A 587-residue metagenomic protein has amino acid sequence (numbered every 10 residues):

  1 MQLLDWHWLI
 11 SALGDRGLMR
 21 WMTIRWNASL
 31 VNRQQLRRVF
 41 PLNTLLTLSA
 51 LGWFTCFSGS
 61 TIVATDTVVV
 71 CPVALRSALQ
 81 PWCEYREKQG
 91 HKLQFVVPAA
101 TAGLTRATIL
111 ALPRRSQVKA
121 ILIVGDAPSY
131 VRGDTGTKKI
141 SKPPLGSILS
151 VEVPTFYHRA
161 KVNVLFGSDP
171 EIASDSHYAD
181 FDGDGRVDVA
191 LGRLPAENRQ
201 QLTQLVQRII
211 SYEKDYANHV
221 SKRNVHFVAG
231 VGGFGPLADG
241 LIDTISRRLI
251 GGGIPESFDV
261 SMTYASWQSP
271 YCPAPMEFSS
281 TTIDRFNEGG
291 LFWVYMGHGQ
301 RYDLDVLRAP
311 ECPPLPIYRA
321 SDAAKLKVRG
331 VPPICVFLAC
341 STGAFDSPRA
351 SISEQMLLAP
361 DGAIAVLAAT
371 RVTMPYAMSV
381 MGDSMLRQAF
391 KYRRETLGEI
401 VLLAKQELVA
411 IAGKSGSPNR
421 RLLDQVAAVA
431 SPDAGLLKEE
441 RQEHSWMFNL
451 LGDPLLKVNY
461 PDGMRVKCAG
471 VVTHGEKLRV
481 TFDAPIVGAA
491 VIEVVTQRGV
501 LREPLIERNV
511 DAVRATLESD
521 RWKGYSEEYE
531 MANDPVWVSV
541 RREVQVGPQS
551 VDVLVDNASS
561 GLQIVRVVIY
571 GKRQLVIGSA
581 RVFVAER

Functional and structural regions predicted by a protein language model:
Y85-K88, G103-S261, M276, A412-G416 (+1 more regions): Structured catalytic cores of large enzymes
F95-V96, P128-S129, L338, T342-V466: Active-site-proximal C-terminal subdomain of hydrolase catalytic domains
L112-T135, P143-P144, V231-G232, A238-L241 (+2 more regions): Catalytic-core segments of thiol-dependent peptidases
V153-R208, R301, V306-G382: Catalytic cores of nucleophile-dependent amide-cleaving enzymes
L455-A490: Surface beta-strand/loop "capping" patches
K477-E507, Q563-V567: Beta-strand-rich binding/interaction modules
E518-D552: Aromatic sugar-binding surface patches on proteins that engage polysaccharides or sugar-phosphate polymers
Q574-A585: Edge beta-strands of extracellular beta-sandwich domains
